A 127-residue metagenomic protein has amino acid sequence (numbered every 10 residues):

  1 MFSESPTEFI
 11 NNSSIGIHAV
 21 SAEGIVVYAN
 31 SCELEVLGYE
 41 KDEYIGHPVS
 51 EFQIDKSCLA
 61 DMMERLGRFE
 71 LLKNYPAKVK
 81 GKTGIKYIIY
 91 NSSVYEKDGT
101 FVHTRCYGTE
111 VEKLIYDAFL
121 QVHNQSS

Functional and structural regions predicted by a protein language model:
M1-G24, A29: Sensory modules in modular signal-transduction proteins
M1-S5, T109-S127: PAS-associated C-terminal cap
E33-Y44: PAS/PAS-like sensory domain cap-loop motif
E43-K56: PAS-family sensory/regulatory domains
D55-K82: Terminal output helix/cap of sensory domains in signal transduction proteins
N74-K78, Y87-N91, R105: PAS/PAC sensory module
T83-G84, G99: Glycine-biased flexible loop/turn sites that connect beta-strands or occur in inter-domain linkers
Y90-T104, V111-I115: Short loop/turn elements at sensory-signaling interfaces that couple input to output
